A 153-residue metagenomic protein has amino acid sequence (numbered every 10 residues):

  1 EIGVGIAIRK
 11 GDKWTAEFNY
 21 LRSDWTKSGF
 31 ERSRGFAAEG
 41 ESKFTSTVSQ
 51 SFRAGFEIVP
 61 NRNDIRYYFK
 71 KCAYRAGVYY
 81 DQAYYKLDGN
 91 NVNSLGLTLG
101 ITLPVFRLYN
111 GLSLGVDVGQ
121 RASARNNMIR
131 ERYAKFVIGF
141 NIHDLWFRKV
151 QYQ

Functional and structural regions predicted by a protein language model:
E1-Q153: Outer-membrane beta-barrel porins/channels
